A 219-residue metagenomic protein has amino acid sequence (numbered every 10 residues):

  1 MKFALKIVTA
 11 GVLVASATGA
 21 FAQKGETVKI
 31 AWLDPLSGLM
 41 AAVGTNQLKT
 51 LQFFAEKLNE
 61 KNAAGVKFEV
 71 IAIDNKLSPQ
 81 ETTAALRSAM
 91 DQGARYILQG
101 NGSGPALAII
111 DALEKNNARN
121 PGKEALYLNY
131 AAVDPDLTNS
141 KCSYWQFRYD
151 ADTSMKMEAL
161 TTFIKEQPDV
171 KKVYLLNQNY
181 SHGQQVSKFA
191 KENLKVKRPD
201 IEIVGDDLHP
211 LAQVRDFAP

Functional and structural regions predicted by a protein language model:
M1-A22: Gram-negative bacterial Sec-dependent N-terminal signal peptides
A20-W32, K61-K67, K165-K171: Immediate post-signal peptide segment of exported/extracytoplasmic ligand-binding proteins
K24-G25, L48-V70, K195-E202: Signal peptide-proximal N-terminal region of secreted/periplasmic/extracellular or secretory-lumen proteins
E26-G44, K172-L176: Short beta-strand segments enriched in small/hydrophobic residues
T27, A42-N46, K61-L137, Y149 (+2 more regions): Beta-alpha junction/loop-to-helix N-cap segments that form part of ligand/metal-binding clefts
L39-K49, S181-K188: Glycine- and acidic-residue-enriched helix-capping/strand-helix junction motifs
F54-K57, A108-N116, F189-K197: Alpha-helical structural signal in soluble globular domains
Q80-A84, P135-D136, Y144-P219: Extracellular/periplasmic Venus flytrap/periplasmic-binding protein
